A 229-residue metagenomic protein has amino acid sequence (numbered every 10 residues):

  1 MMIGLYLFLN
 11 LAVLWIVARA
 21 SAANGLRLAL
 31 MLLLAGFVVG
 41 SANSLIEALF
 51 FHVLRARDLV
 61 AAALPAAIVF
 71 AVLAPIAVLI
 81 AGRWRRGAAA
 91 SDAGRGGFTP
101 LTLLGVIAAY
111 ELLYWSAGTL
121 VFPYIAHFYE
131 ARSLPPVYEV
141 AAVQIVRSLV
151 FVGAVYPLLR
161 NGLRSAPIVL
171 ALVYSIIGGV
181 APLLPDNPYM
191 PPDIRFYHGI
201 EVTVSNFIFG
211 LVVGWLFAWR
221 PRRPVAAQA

Functional and structural regions predicted by a protein language model:
M1-A229: Juxtamembrane/disordered regions of integral membrane proteins
